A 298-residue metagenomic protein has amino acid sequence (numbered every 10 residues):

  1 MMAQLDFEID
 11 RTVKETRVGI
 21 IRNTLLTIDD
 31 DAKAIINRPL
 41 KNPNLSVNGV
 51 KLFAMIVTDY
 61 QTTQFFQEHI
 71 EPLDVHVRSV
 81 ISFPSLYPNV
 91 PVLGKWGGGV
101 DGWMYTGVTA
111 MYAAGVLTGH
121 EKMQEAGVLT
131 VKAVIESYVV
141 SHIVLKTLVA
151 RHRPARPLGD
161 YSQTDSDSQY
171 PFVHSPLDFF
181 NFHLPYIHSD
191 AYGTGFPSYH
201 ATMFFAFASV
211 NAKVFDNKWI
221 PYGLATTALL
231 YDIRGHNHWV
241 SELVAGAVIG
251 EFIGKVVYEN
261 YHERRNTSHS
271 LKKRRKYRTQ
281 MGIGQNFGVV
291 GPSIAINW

Functional and structural regions predicted by a protein language model:
M1-V47, W96-G102, Q124-V128, A133-L230 (+1 more regions): Replace "edges of transmembrane helices
V47-M55: Alpha-helical transmembrane segments
K51, T106-A113: Well-ordered alpha-helical segments within folded domains of soluble proteins
A54-F65: Alpha-helical transmembrane segments of multi-pass membrane proteins
A54-I56, G107, H142: Specific transmembrane helices
Q67-V75: Flexible, surface-exposed loop regions and adjacent strand-edge segments of Gram-negative outer-membrane beta-barrel
S79-G107: Interfacial helix-start motif at the membrane-water boundary
A114-E121: Structural signal for the C-terminal ends of transmembrane alpha-helices and the immediately following loop
